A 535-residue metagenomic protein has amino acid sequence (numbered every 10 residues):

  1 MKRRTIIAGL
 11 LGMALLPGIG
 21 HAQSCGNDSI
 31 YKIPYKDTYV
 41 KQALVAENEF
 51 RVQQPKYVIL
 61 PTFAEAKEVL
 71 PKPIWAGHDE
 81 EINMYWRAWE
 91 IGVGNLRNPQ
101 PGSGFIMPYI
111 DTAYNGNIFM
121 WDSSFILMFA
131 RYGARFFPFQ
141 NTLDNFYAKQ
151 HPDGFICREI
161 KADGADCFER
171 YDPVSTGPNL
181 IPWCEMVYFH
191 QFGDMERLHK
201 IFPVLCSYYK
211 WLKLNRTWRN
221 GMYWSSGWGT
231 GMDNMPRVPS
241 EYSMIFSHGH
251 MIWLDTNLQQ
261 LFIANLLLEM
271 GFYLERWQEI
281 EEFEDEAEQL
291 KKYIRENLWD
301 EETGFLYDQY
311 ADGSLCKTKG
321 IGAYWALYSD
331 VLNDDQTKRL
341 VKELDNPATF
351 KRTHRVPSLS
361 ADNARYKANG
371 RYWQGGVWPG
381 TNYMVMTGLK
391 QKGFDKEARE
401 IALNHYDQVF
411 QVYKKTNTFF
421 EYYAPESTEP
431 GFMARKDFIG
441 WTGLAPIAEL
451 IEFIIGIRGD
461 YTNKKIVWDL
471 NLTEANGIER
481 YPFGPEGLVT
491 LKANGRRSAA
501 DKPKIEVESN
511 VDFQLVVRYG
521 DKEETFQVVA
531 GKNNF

Functional and structural regions predicted by a protein language model:
R3-I7: N-terminal export leaders
G9-P17: Bacterial N-terminal signal peptides
G18, A22-G116, M195-K200, C206-K213 (+3 more regions): Acidic/polar, glycine-enriched structural segments that form the non-catalytic walls/loops of the carbohydrate-binding
C25-E47, W75-N117, N141-D172, T217-I252 (+6 more regions): Extended glycan-interaction surfaces of carbohydrate-active proteins
K32, D37-V40, G116-G227, W253-N257 (+5 more regions): Aromatic-rich carbohydrate-recognition surfaces in CAZymes
K72-I82, A130-L143, Y188-C206, M270-E288 (+3 more regions): Structural helix-adjacent loops and short alpha-helical linkers that scaffold large soluble proteins
L254-N297: Active-site neighborhood of glycoside hydrolase catalytic domains
D345-F350, T387, Q391-F535: Non-catalytic C-terminal accessory modules of carbohydrate-active enzymes
